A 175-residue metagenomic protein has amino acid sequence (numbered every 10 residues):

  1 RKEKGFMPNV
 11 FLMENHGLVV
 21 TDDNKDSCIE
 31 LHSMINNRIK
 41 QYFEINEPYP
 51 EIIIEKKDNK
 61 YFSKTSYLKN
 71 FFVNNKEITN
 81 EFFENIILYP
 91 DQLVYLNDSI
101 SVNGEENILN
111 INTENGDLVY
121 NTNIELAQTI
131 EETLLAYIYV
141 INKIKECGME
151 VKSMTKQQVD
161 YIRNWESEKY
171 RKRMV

Functional and structural regions predicted by a protein language model:
R1-V175: Glycine-rich flexible loops
